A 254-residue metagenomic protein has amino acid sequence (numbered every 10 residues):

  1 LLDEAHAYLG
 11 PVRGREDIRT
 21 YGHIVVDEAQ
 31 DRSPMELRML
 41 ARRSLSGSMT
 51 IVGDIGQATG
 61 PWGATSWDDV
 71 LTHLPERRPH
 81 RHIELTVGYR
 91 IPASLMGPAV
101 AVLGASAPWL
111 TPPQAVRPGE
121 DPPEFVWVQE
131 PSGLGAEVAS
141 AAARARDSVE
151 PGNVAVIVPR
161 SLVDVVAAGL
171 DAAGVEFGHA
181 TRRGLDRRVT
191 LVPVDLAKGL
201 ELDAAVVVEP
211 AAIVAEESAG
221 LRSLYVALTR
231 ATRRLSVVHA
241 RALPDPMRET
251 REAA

Functional and structural regions predicted by a protein language model:
L1-D3: Conserved NTP phosphate-binding and transfer environment spanning the P-loop NTPase/kinase superfamily
H6-H23, Q30-A254: Conserved helicase motor core of SF1/SF2 NTP-dependent helicases
